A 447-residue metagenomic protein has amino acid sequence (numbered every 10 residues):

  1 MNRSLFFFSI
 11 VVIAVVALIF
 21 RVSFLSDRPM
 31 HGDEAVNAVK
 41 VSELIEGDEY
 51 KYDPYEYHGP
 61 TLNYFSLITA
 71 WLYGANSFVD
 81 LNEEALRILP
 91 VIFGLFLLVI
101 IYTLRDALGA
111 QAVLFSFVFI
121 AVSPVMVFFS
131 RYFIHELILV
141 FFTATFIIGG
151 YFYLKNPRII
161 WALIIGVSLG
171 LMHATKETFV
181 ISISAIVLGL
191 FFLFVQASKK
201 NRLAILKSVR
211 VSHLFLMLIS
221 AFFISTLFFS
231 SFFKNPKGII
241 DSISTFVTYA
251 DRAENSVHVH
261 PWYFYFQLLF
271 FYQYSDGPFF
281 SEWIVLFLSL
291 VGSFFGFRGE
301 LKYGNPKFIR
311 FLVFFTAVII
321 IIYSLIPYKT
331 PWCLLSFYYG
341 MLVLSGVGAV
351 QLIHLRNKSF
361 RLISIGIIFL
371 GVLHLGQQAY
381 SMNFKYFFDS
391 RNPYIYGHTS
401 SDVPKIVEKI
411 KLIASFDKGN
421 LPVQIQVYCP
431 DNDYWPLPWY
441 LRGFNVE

Functional and structural regions predicted by a protein language model:
N2-S359, H374, S381-M382: Membrane-integral, polyisoprenol-dependent glycosyltransferases of the GT-C/oligosaccharyltransferase superfamily
S364-R442: Membrane-proximal, lumen/periplasm-facing interface regions of secretory-pathway glyco- and lipid-modifying enzymes
F444-E447: A short, well-structured beta->alpha microelement
